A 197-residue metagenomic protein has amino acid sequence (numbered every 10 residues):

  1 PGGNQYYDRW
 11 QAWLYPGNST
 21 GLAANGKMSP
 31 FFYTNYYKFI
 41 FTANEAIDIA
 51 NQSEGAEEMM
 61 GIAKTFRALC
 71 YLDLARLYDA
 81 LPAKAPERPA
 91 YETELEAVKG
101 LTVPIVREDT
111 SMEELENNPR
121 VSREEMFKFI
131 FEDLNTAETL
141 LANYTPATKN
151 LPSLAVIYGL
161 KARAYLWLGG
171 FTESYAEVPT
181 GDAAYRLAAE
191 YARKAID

Functional and structural regions predicted by a protein language model:
P1-D8, M28, F32, A83-V103 (+3 more regions): An aromatic- and glycine-enriched ligand-binding surface/loop that stacks and positions planar moieties
Y6-L81, E116-M126, T136-A147: Conserved, well-structured interaction surfaces
G55-M60, N150, E177, G181-A184: Residue-level recognition of alpha-helical structural elements
T102-T110: Aromatic- and acidic-residue-enriched carbohydrate-binding clefts of CAZyme catalytic domains
D109, P119-S122, S153-V156: General structural signal for secondary-structure boundaries
E113: Surface-exposed, gly/pro-biased binding rims or lids
A142-L151, Y175-E177: Short helix/loop segment immediately N-terminal to the Walker
